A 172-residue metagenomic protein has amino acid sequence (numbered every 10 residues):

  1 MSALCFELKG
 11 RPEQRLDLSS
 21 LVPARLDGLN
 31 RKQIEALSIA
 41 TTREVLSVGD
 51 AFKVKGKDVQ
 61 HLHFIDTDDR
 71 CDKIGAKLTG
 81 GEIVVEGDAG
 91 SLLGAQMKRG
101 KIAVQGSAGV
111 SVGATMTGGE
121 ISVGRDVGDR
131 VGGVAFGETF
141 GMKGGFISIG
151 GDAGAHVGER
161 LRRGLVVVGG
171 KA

Functional and structural regions predicted by a protein language model:
M1-A172: Long, distal/terminal scaffolding or interaction modules with repetitive or compositionally biased sequence
